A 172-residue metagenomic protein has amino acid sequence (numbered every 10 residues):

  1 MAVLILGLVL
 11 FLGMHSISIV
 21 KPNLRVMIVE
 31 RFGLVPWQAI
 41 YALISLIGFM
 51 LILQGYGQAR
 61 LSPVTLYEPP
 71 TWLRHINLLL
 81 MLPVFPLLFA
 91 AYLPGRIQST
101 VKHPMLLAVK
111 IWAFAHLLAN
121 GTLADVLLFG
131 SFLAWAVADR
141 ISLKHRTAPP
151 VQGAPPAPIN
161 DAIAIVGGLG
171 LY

Functional and structural regions predicted by a protein language model:
M1-K102, L107-Y172: Membrane-anchoring alpha-helices and their flanking helix-loop junctions
